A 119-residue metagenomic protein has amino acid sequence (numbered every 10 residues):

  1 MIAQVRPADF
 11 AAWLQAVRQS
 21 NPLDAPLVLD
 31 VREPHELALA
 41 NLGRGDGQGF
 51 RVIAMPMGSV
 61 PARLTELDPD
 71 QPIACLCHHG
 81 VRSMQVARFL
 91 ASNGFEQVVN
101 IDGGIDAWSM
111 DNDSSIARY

Functional and structural regions predicted by a protein language model:
M1-P26, P34-P72, V81-Y119: Rhodanese-like catalytic fold shared by cysteine-dependent sulfurtransferases and DSP/PTP-type phosphatases
C75-L76: Short, surface-exposed ligand- or partner-binding patches at beta-edge/loop junctions that are enriched in aromatics
